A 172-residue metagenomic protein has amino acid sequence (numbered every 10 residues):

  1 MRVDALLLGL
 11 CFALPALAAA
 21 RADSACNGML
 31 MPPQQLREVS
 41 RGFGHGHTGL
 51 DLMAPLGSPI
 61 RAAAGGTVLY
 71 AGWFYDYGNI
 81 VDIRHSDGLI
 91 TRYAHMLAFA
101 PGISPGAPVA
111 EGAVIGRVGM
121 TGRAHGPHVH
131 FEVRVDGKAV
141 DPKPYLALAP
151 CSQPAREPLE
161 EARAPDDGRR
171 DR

Functional and structural regions predicted by a protein language model:
M1-L7: Bacterial N-terminal signal peptides that target proteins for export
L7-P15: Bacterial N-terminal signal peptides
A16-N79, R84, E111, V140-D141 (+2 more regions): Surface-exposed, glycine-biased beta-strand/turn segments
G42, A71, M96, V118-T121: Residue-level recognition of beta-strand microenvironments
A63-P105, P127-E132: Zn2+-dependent peptidoglycan hydrolase active-site motif and core
G66-L69, A107-T121: Active-site-proximal beta-strands of protease catalytic cores
A100-A113, G137: Acidic, glycine-anchored pre-beta loop/turn
